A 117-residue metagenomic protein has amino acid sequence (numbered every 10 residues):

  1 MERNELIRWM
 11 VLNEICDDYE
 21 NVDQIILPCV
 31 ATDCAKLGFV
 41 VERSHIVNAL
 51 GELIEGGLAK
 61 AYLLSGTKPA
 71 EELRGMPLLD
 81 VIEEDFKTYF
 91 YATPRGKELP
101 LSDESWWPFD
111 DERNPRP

Functional and structural regions predicted by a protein language model:
M1-V40, S44, N48, E55 (+1 more regions): Short amphipathic alpha-helical interface segments
L12, L58, F109-D110: Enriched - but not universal
C16, L58, L101: Residue-level marker of positions within ordered structural domains that often coincide with functionally constrained
N21, A59-K60, L79, W106: A general structural signal for well-ordered secondary-structure junctions
N48-G51, P94: N-terminal, well-ordered alpha-helical segments
I54-T67: A short, conserved structural fragment
K68-P117: Short, amphipathic alpha-helical interaction segments positioned at domain boundaries
